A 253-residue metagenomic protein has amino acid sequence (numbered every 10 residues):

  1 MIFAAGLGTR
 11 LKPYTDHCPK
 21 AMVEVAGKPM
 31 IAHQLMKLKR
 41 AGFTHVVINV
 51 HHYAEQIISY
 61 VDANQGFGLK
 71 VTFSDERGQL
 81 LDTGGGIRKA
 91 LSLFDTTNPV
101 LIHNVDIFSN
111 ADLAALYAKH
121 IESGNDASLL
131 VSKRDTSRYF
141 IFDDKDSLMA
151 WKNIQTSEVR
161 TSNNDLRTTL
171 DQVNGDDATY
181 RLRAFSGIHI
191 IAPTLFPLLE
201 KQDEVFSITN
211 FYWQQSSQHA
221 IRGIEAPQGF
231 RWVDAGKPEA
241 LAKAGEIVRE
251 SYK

Functional and structural regions predicted by a protein language model:
M1-D16, K39-A41: N-terminal nucleotide-binding beta1-loop-alpha1 segment
I2, K28-N104, A115, Q202-D203: Conserved N-terminal catalytic core of the sugar/cofactor nucleotidyltransferase
L7, V105-I107: Active-site metal-binding loops of divalent metal-dependent hydrolases
H17-A32: Short catalytic helix/loop segments, enriched in acidic residues and glycine and frequently bearing histidine
P99-L101, F108, A114-I121, R134-D135 (+1 more regions): Catalytic-core segments of class I nucleotidyltransferases/pyrophosphorylases that form NMP-activated intermediates
S123-K133: A short, conserved acidic/glycine-rich loop-to-beta-strand motif that forms the donor nucleotide-sugar/metal
